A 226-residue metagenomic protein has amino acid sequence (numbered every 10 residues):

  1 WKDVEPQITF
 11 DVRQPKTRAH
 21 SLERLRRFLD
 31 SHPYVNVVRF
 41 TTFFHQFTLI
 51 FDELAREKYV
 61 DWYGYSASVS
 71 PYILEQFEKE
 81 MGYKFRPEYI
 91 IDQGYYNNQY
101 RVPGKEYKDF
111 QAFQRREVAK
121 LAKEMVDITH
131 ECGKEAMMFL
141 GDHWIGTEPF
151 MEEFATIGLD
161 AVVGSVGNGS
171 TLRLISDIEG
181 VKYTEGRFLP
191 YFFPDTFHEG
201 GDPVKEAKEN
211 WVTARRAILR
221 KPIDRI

Functional and structural regions predicted by a protein language model:
W1-I226: Glycan-processing catalytic domains of CAZymes
